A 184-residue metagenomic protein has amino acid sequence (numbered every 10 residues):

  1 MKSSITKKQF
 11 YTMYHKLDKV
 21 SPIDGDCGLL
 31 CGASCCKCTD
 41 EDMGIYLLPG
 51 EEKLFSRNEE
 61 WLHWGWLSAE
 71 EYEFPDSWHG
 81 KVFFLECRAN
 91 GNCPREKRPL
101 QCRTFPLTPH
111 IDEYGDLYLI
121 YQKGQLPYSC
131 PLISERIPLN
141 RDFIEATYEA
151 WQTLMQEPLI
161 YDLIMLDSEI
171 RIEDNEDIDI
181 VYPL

Functional and structural regions predicted by a protein language model:
M1-L184: Short loop/turn segments that flank or connect secondary-structure elements
